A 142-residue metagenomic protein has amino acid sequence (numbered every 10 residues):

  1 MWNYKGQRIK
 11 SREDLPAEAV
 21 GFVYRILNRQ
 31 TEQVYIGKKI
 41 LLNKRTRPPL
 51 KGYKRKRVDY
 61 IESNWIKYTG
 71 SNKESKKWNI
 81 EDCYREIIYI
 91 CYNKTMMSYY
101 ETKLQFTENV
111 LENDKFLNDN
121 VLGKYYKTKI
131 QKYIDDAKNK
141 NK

Functional and structural regions predicted by a protein language model:
M1-K142: Structure-specific nucleic-acid interaction/processing domains
